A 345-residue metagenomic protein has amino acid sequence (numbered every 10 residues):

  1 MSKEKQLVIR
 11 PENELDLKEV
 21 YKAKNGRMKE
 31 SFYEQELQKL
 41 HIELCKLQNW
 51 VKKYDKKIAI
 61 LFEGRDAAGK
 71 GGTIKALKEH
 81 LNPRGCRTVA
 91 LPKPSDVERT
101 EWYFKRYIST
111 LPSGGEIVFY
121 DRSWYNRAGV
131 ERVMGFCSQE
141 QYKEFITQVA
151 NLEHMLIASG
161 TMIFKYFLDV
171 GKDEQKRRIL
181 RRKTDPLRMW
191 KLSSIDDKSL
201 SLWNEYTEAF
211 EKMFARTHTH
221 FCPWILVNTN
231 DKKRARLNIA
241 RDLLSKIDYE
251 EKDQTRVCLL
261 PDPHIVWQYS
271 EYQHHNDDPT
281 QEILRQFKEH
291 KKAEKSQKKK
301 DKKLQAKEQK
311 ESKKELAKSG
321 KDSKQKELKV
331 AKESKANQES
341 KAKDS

Functional and structural regions predicted by a protein language model:
M1-S345: Glycine-rich phosphate-binding loop of ATP-dependent small-molecule kinases
